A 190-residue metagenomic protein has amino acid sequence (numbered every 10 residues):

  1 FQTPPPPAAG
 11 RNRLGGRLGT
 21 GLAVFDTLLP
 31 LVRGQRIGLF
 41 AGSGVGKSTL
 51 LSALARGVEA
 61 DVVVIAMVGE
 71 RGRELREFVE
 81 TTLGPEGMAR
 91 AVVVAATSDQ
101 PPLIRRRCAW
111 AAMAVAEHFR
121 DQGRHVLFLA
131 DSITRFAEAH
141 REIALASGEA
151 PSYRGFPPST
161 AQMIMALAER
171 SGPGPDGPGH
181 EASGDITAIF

Functional and structural regions predicted by a protein language model:
F1-Q35, F40, S48-A53, P85-Q100 (+1 more regions): P-loop NTPase nucleotide-binding/switch module
L29, E77, A139-H140: Short, function-defining helix-loop hinge/capping sites that tune catalysis or transport
S43: The conserved Walker
G46-T49, A53-V62, M67-V68, G72-R73 (+3 more regions): Conserved P-loop NTPase nucleotide-binding/switch module
E74-G84: Active-site-proximal loop->helix
